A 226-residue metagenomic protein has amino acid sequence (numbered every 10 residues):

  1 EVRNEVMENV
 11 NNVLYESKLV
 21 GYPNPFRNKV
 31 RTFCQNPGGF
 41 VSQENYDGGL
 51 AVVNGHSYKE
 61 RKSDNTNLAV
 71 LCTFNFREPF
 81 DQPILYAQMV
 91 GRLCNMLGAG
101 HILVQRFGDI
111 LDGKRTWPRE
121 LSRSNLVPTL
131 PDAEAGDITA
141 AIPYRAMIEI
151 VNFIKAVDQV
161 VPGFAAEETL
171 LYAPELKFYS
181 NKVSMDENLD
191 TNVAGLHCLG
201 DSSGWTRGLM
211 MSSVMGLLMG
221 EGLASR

Functional and structural regions predicted by a protein language model:
E1-R226: Residues forming the flavin
